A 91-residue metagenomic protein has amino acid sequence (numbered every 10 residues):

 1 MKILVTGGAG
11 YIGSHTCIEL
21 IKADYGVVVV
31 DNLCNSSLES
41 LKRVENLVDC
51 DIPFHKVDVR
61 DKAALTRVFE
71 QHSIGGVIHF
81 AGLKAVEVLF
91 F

Functional and structural regions predicted by a protein language model:
M1-F91: N-terminal Rossmann-like NAD(P)+-binding domain of SDR-like oxidoreductases, especially those catalyzing
